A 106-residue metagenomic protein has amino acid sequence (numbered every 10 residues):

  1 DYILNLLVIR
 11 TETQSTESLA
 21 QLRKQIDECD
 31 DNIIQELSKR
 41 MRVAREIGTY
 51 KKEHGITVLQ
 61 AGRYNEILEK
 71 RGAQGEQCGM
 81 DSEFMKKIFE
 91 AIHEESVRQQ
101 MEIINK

Functional and structural regions predicted by a protein language model:
D1-K106: Domain-level signature for soluble enzymes in the chorismate/prephenate branch of the shikimate pathway
